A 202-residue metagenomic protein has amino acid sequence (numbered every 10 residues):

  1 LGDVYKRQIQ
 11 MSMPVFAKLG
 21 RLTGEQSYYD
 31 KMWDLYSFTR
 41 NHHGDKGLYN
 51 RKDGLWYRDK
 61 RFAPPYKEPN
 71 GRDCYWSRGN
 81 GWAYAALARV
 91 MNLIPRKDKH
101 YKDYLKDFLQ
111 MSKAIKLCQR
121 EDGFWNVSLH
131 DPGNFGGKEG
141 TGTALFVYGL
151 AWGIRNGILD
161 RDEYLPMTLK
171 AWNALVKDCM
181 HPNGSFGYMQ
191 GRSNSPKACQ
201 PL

Functional and structural regions predicted by a protein language model:
L1-Y5: Short, small-residue-biased leader/transition segments that mark boundaries at the very start of proteins
M11, K18, L22, K31-D45 (+4 more regions): Alpha-helical scaffold segments in carbohydrate-active enzymes
S12-E25, W82-H100, A144-L159: Well-ordered alpha-helical scaffold segments within catalytic/enzyme domains
Q26-A88: Loop-centered beta-sheet repeat module
D59-P64, W125-G133, G191-R192: Short linear capping/connector segments at secondary-structure termini
Y84-H130: Oxyanion-binding "anion nests"
G137-K138, G142-L202: CBM-like carbohydrate-recognition segments
